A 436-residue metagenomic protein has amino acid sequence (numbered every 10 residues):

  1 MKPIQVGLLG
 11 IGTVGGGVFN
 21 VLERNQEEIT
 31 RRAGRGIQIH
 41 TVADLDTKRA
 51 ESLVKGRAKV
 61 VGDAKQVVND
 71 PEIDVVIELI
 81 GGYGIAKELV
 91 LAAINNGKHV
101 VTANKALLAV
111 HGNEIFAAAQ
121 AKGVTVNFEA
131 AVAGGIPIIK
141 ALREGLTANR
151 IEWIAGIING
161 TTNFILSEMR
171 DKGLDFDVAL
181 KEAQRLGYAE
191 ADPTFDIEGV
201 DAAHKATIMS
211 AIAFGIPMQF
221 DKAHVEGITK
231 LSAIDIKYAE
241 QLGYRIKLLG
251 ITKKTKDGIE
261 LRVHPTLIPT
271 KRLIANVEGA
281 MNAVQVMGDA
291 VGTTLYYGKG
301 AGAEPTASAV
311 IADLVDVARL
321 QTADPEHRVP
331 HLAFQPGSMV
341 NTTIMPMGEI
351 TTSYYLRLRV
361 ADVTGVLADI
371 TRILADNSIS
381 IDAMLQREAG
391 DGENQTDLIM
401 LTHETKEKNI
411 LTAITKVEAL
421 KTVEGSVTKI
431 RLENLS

Functional and structural regions predicted by a protein language model:
M1-N96: N-terminal glycine-/serine-/threonine-rich beta1-alpha1-beta2 phosphate-ribose binding loop of Rossmann-like
V60-G62, N69, I77-E78, V101-A103 (+3 more regions): General beta-strand structural signal in soluble alpha/beta enzymes
A86-A92, K105-R143: Rossmann-fold NAD(P)-binding glycine/threonine-rich loop
H99-V101, I381: A short hydrophobic/small-residue beta-strand
I138-I151, T162-L174, H204-M218, D313: Oxidoreductase and adenylate-handling cofactor-binding alpha/beta cores
V178-N276, M281-A283, G302: Substrate-binding/catalytic subdomain of NAD(P)-dependent oxidoreductase enzymes
H264-D289, A303-E304, A375-G392: Low-complexity, glycine/alanine/valine/leucine- and proline-rich hydrophobic stretches
A309, L314, L320-S436: A conserved regulatory-domain signal marking ACT and ACT-like small-molecule sensing domains and adjacent regulatory
